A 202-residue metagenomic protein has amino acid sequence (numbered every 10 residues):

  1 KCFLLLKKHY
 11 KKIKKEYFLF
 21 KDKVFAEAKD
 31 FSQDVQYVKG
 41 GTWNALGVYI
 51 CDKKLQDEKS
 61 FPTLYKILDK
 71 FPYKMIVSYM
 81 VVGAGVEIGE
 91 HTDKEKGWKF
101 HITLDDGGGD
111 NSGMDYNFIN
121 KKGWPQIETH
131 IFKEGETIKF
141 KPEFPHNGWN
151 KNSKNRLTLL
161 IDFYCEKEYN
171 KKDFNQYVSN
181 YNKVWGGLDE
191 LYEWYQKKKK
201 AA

Functional and structural regions predicted by a protein language model:
K1-K70: Non-heme Fe(II)/2-oxoglutarate
F3, F18-F20, F25, F31 (+9 more regions): Phenylalanine-focused residue identity feature
Y10, K14-K21, L68, P72 (+2 more regions): Generic secondary-structure transition motif, activating predominantly at the C-termini of alpha-helices
F18, F25, L55-E58, G89-K94 (+3 more regions): Generic alpha-helix signal with a bias toward terminal, lower-confidence helices and secondary-structure junctions
Q33, K99, S179-K183: Solvent-exposed, non-transmembrane amphipathic alpha-helical segments
L55-T137, R156-T158: Catalytic core of non-heme Fe(II) oxygenases with the double-stranded beta-helix
D106, G113-A202: Catalytic core of Fe(II)/2-oxoglutarate
